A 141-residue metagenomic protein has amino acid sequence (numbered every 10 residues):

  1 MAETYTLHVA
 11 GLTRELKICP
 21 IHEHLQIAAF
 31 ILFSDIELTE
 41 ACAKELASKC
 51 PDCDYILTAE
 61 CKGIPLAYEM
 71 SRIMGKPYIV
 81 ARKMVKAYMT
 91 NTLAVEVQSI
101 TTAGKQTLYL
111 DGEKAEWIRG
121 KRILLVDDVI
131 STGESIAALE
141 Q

Functional and structural regions predicted by a protein language model:
M1-C53: Active-site-facing substrate-recognition patch
L32-L38, L57, I100-G104: Short, flexible loop segments at the rims of nucleotide/cofactor-binding pockets, characterized by
C53-E60: Short glycine-rich phosphate-binding loop at a beta-alpha junction
E60-L66: Gly/Ser/Thr-rich loops at beta-strand to alpha-helix junctions that form or flank small-molecule/cofactor-binding
I64, G133, A137: Glycine-rich SAM-binding Motif I of class I
L66-M74, E140: Short Gly/Thr/Asp-enriched flexible loops that form oxyanion-binding sites at enzyme active sites
K76-I123: Short, glycine/charge-rich flexible loops or terminal/linker lids adjacent to PRPP-binding catalytic cores
V129: C-terminal binding/interaction regions
